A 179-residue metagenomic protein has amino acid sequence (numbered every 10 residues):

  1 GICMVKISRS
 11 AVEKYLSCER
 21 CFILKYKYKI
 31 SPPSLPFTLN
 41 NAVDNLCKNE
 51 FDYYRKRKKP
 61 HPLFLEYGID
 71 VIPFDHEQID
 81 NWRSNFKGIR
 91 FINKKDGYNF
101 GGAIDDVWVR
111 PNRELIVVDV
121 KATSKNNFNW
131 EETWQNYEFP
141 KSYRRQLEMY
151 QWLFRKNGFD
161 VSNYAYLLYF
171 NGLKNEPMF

Functional and structural regions predicted by a protein language model:
G1-L115: Metal-dependent nuclease catalytic cores that hydrolyze phosphodiester bonds in DNA/RNA, characterized by
W82-F179: Mg2+/Mn2+-dependent nuclease catalytic core
